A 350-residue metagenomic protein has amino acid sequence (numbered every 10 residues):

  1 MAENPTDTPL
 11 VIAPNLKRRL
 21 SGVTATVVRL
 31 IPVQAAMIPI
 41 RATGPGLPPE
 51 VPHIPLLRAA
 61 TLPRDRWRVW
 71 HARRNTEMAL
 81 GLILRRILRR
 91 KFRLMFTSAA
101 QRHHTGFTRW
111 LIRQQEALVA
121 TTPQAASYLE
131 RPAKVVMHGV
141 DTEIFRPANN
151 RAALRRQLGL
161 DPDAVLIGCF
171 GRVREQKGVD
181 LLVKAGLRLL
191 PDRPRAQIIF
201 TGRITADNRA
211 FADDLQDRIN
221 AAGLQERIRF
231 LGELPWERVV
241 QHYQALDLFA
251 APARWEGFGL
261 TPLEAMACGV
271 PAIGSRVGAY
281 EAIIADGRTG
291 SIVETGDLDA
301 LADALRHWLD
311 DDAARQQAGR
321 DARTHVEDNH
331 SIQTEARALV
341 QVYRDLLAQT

Functional and structural regions predicted by a protein language model:
I112-R151, L160: Donor nucleotide-sugar binding/catalytic pocket of nucleotide-sugar-dependent glycosyltransferases
L160-K177, V183-G186, I199: Conserved donor-binding/catalytic core segment of Leloir-type glycosyltransferases
A212-E233: Nucleotide-activated donor-binding/catalytic signature segment of Leloir-type glycosyltransferases, i.e., the conserved
E233-L234, Q241-L246: Short alpha-helical donor nucleotide-sugar binding micro-motif in glycosyltransferases
R254: Aromatic "clamp/platform" in nucleotide-sugar-dependent glycosyltransferases that forms part of the donor/acceptor
P271-G274, I284: Short hydrophobic beta-strand element within catalytic cores of glycosyltransferases and related nucleotide-activated
D286-G287, S291-L298, H307-A313: Conserved acidic donor-binding segment of nucleotide-sugar-dependent glycosyltransferases
H307, A314-N329, E335-A338: A short, well-ordered alpha-helix in the C-terminal region of glycosyltransferases
